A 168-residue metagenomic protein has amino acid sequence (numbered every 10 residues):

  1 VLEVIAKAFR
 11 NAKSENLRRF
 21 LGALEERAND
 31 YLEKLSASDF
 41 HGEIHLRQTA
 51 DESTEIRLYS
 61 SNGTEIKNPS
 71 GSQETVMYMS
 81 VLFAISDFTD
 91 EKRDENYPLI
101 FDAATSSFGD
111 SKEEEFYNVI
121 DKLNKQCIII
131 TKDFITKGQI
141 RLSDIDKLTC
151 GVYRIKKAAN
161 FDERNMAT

Functional and structural regions predicted by a protein language model:
V1-S36: Charged, surface-exposed helical/loop "interaction arms" that form contiguous linear patches used for dimerization
L2, L32, M77, D102 (+1 more regions): Hydrophobic, well-ordered secondary-structure elements that form the walls of internal hydrophobic environments
A8, E15, A37-S61, N96-L99: Long, charged, glycine-rich C-terminal linkers/tails
L17-E25, E55-F83, A104-D110: Conserved ABC ATPase signature
E52, R93-E95, K122-N124: Short loop/turn elements that form and flank the Walker-type P-loop nucleotide-binding site in RecA-like NTPase cores
D87-Y97: Short basic/glycine-enriched coil/helix segment immediately N-terminal to the Walker B
E95-N96, S107-E115: Conserved D-loop/post-Walker B switch-helix segment of ABC ATPase nucleotide-binding domains
S111-T168: C-terminal lobe/lid and adjacent interdomain/linker elements of RecA-like ASCE P-loop ATPase modules
